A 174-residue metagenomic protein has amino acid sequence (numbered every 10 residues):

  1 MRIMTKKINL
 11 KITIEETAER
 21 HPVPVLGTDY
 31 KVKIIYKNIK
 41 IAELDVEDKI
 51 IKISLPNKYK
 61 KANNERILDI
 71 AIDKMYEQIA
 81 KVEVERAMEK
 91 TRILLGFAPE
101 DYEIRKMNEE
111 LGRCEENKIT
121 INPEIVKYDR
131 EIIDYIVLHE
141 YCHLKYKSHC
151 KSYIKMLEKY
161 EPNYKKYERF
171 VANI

Functional and structural regions predicted by a protein language model:
M1-D134, L144-I174: Active-site-proximal or metal-binding-adjacent scaffold patches in catalytic folds
V137: Walker B beta-strand of ABC/ABC-like P-loop ATPase nucleotide-binding domains, specifically the conserved hydrophobic
E140: Walker B catalytic acidic pair
